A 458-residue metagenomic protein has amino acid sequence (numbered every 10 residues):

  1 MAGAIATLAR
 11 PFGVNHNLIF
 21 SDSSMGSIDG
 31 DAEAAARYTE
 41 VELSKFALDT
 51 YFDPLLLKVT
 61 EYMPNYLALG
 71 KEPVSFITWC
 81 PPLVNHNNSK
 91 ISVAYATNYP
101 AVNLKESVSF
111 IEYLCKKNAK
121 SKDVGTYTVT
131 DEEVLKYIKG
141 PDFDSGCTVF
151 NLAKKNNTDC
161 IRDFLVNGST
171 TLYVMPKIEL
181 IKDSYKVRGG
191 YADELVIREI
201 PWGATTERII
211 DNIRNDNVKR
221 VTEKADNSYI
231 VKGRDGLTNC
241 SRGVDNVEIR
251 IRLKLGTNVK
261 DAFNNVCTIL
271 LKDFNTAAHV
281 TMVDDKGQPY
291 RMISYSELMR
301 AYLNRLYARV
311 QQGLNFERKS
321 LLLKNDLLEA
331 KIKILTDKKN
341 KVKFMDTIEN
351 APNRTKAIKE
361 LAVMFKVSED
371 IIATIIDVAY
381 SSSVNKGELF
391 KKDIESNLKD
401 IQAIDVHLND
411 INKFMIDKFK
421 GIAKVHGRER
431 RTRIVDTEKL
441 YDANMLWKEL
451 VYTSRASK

Functional and structural regions predicted by a protein language model:
M1-F52: Long, structured ligand/cofactor-binding scaffold of large enzymes
A2-P11, L67-W79, V166-Y173, E223 (+1 more regions): Conserved alpha/beta core surface patches that mediate binding of polyanionic ligands
A4-L8, T39-F46, F76-W79, N103 (+4 more regions): General structural feature for long, well-ordered alpha-helical segments within catalytic domains of soluble enzymes
V14, L56-L57, C80, H86-N88: Short coil/turn connectors at secondary-structure junctions
H16-G26, K58-L69, K224-N239, E438: Long, charged, glycine-rich C-terminal linkers/tails
G30-A34, L67-K71, S75, N98-V102 (+1 more regions): Alpha-helix capping and helix-loop boundary segments enriched in small/acidic/polar residues
R37-K71, R198-Y229: A short, contiguous, amphipathic alpha-helix enriched in charged residues
P82, N88-K458: C-terminal interaction appendages of subunits in large macromolecular complexes
